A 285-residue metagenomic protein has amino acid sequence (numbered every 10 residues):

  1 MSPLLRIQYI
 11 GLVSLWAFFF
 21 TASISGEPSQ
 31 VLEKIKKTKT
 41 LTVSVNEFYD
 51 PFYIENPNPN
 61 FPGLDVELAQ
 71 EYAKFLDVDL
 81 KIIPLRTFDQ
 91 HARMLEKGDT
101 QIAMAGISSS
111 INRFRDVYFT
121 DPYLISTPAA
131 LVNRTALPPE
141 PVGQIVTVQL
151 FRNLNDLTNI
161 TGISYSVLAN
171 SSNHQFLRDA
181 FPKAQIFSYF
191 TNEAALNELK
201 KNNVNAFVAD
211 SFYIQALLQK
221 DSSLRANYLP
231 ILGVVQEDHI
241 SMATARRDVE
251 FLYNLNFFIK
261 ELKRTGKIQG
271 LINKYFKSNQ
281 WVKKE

Functional and structural regions predicted by a protein language model:
I10-F19: Bacterial N-terminal signal peptides
F18-P28: Bacterial Sec-dependent signal peptides at the C-terminal "C-region" and cleavage site
G26-I107, I111, R115, S188: Extracytoplasmic small-molecule ligand-binding "clamshell" domains of the periplasmic binding protein/Venus flytrap
T38-E47, P62, I145-N170: Short loop->beta-strand "edge-of-pocket" segments that line small-molecule binding or catalytic clefts across diverse
L41-T42, V78-D79, E96-A105, I163 (+3 more regions): Alpha-to-beta junction loops
E47, L124-V132, L137-P138, S211-I259 (+1 more regions): Periplasmic-binding protein-like
V66-F75, R134-F151, G162-S164, S171 (+1 more regions): Extended ligand-binding regions for polar small-molecule ligands
D89, I107-R115, Q175-D179, L196-K201 (+1 more regions): A ligand-binding cleft/hinge motif common to bilobed small-molecule-binding domains
